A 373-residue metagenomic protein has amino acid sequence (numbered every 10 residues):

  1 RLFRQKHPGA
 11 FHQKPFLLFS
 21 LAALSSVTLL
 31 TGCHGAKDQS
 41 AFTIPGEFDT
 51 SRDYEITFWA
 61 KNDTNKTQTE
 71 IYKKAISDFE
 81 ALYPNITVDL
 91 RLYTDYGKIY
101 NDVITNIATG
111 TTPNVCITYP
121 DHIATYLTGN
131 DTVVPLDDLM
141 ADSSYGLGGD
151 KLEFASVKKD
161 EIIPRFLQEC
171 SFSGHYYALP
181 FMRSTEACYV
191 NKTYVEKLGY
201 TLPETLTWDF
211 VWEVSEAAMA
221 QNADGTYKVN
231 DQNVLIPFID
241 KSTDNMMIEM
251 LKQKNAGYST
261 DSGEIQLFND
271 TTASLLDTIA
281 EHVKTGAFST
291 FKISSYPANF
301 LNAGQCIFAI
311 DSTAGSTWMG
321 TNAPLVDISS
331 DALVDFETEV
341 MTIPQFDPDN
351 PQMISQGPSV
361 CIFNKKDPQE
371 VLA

Functional and structural regions predicted by a protein language model:
R1-I56, A81: Short, low-complexity disordered leader/linker segments with a strong preference for bacterial N-terminal type II
T43, F48, D121-T185, K228 (+1 more regions): Hinge/lid segment of periplasmic solute-binding proteins
S51-N65, I86-R91, V115: Short, well-ordered beta-strand elements
D78-E161, K197-G199, N299-F300, I307-F308 (+1 more regions): Extracytoplasmic "Venus flytrap"/periplasmic binding protein-like
A81, T87, T109, E196-L198 (+3 more regions): Extracytoplasmic/periplasmic substrate-recognition and gating elements
D137-E161, E204, K228-D231, I236-P237 (+3 more regions): Short, solvent-exposed loop/beta-turn-alpha elements that line the ligand-binding surface or hinge of extracytoplasmic
L167-F181, E186, F210-I265, C306-F308: Extracytoplasmic/periplasmic solute-binding protein
V214-E216, D261-K292, T338, I343: Glycine-centered hinge/linker elements that transmit conformational signals in sensory and ligand-binding systems
